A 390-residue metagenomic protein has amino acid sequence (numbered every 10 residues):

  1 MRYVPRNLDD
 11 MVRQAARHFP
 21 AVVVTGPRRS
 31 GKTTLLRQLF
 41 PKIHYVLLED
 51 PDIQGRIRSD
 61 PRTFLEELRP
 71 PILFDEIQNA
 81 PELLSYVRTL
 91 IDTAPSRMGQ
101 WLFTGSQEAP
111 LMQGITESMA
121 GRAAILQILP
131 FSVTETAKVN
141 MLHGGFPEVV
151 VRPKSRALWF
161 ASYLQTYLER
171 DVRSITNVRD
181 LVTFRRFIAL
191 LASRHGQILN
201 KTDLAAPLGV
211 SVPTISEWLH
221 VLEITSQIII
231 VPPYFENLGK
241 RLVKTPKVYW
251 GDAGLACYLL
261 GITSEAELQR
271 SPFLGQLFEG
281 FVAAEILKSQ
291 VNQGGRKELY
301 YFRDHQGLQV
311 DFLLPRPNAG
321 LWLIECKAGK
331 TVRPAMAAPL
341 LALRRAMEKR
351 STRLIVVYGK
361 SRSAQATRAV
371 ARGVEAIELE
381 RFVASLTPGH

Functional and structural regions predicted by a protein language model:
M1-R13: N-terminal pre-Walker A segment at the start of P-loop NTPase domains
V24: Hydrophobic anchor at the beta1->P-loop junction of P-loop NTPases
K32: Conserved lysine of the Walker
L35: Hydrophobic positions on the alpha1 helix immediately C-terminal to the Walker A/P-loop
L84-F103, T116-E117: Conserved catalytic/switch belt of AAA+ P-loop NTPases
A109-A124: Short regulatory helix/loop adjacent to the ATP-binding pocket of P-loop NTPases
K154, L158-W322: Accessory nucleic acid-recognition modules appended to NTPase machines
K360-H390: Domain-level recognition of nuclease-like catalytic cores that cleave nucleotide substrates
